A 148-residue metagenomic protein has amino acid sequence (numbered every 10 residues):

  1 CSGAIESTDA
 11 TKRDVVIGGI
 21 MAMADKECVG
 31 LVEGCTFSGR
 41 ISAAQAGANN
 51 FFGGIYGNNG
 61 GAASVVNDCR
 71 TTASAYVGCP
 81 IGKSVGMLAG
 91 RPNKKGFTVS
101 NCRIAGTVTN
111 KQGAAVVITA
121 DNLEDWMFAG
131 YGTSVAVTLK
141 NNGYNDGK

Functional and structural regions predicted by a protein language model:
C1-K148: Predominantly extracellular beta-rich ligand-binding scaffolds that present long acidic/polar faces for carbohydrate
